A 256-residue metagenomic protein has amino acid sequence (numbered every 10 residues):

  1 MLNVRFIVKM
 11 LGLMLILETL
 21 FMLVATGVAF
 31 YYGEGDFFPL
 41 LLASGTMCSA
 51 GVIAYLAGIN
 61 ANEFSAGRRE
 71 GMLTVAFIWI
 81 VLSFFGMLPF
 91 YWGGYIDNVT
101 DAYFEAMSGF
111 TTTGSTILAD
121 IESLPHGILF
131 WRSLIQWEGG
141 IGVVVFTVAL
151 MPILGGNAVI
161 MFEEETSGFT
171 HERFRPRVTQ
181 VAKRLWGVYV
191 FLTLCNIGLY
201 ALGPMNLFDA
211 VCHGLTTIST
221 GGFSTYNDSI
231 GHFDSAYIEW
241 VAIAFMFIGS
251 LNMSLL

Functional and structural regions predicted by a protein language model:
M1-L256: Membrane-proximal intracellular helices of multi-pass ion channels
